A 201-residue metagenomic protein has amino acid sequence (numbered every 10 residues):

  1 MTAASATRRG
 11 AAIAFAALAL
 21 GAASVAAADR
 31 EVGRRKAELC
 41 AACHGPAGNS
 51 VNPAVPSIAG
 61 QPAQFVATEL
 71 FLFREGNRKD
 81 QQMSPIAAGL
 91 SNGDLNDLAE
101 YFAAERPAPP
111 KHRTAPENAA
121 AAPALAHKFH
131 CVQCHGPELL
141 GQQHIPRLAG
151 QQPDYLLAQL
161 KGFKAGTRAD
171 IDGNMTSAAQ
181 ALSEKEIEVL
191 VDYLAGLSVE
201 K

Functional and structural regions predicted by a protein language model:
T2-A14: Bacterial N-terminal signal peptides that target proteins for export
G21-S24: N-terminal signal peptide c-region/cleavage motif recognized by signal peptidases
A28-A47, P110, T114-L140, Q152: Sequence/structural segment immediately N-terminal to covalent heme-attachment motifs in c-type and related
R30, G48-K79, S84-L90, H127 (+3 more regions): Gly/Gly-Pro-rich "capping" loops immediately C-terminal to redox-active cysteine motifs in periplasmic/lumenal
V32, F65-T68, D97, A121 (+2 more regions): Short, solvent-exposed alpha-helical surface patches in well-structured domains
A88-P110, D154, Q180-K201: C-terminal capping alpha-helices of c-type cytochrome domains
